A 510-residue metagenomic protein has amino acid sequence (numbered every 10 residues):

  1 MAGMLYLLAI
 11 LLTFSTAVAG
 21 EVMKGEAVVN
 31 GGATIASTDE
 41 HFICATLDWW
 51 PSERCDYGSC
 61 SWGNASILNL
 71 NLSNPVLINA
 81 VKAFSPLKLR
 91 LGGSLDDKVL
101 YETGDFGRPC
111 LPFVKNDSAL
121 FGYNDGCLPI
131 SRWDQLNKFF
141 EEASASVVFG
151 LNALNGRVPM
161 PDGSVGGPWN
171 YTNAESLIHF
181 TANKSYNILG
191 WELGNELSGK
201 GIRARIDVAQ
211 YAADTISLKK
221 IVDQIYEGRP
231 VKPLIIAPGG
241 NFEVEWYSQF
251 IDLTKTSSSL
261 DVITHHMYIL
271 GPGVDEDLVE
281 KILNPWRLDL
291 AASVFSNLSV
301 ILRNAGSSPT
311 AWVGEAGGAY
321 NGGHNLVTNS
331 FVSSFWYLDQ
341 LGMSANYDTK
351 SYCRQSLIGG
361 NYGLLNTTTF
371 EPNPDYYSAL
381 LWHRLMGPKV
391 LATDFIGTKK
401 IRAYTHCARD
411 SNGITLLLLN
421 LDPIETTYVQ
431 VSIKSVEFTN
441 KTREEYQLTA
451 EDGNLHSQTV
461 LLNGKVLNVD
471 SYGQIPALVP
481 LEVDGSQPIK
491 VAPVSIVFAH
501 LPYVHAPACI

Functional and structural regions predicted by a protein language model:
A2-V262, A292-G314, A319-I510: Non-catalytic accessory regions flanking glycosidase/transglycosidase catalytic cores in CAZymes
S259-N284: Long, well-ordered, tryptophan-enriched scaffold segments
L270-P272, L288, A292-S293, N297: Active-site-proximal helices and loops of the catalytic beta/alpha 8
N284-L288, D375: Loop-rich catalytic cores of soluble enzymes, especially ATP-dependent carboxylate-amine ligases and other
